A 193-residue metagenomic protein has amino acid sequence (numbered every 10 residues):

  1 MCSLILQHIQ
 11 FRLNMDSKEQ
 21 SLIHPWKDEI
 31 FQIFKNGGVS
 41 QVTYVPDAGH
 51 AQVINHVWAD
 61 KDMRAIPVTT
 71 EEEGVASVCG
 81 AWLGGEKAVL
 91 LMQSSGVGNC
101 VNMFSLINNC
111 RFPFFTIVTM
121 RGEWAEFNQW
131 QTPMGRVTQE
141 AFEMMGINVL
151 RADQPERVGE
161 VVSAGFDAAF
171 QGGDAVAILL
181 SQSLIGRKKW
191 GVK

Functional and structural regions predicted by a protein language model:
H8-F11: Cationic, low-complexity basic patches in intrinsically disordered or flexible, solvent-exposed regions
L13-K193: Thiamine diphosphate
